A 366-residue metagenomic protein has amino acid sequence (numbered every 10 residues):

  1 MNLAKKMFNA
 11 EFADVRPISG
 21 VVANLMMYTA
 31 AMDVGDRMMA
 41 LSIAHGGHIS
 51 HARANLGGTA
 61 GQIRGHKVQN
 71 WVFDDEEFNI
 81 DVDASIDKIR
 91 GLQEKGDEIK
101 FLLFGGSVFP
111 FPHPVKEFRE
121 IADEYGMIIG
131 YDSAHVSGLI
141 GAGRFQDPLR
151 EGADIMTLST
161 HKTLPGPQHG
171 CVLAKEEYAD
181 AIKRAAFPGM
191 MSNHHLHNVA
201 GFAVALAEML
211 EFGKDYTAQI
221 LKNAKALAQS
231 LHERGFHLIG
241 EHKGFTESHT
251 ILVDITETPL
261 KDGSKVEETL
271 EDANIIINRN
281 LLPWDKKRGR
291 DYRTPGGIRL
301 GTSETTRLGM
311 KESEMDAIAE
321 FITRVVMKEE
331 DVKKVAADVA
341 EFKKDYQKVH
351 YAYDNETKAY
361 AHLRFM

Functional and structural regions predicted by a protein language model:
M1-N2, K6, T357-A361: N-terminal entrance/gating region of PLP-dependent enzymes' catalytic architecture
L3-A13, I18-H237, I255, T302 (+1 more regions): Conserved PLP-enzyme active-site core in the AAT-like
Q69, L252, N278, G301 (+1 more regions): Residues in well-ordered beta-strands of folded domains
P167-H169, T246-T250, E267, D272-N274 (+2 more regions): Active-site lining segments that contact anionic ligands and/or coordinate catalytic metals
A179-R184, V199-M209, K243-I251, T294-T302 (+1 more regions): Short acidic (Asp/Glu) and glycine-rich catalytic loops that position anionic groups and cofactors
L206, T217, L221-E267, I277-T294 (+1 more regions): Conserved small-domain helix->loop->beta segment predominantly found in fold-type I
K222, G289-M366: PLP-dependent enzyme catalytic core of the Aspartate aminotransferase-like
A273-I277, V326: A common structural junction motif
